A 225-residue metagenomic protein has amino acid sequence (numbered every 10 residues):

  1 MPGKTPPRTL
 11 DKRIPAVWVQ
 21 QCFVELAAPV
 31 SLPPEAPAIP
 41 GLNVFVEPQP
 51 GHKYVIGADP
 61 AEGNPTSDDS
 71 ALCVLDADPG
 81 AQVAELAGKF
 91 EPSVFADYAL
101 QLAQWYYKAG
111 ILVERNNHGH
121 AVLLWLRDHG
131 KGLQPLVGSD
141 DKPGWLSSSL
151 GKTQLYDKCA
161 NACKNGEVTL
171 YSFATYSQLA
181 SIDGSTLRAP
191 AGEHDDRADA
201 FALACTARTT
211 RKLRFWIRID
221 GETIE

Functional and structural regions predicted by a protein language model:
M1-G138, S149, T153-D157, N161 (+1 more regions): RNase H-like, metal-dependent nuclease domains and their acidic two-metal-ion catalytic environment used
D141, W145-S147: A conserved P-loop NTPase coupling/switch region
